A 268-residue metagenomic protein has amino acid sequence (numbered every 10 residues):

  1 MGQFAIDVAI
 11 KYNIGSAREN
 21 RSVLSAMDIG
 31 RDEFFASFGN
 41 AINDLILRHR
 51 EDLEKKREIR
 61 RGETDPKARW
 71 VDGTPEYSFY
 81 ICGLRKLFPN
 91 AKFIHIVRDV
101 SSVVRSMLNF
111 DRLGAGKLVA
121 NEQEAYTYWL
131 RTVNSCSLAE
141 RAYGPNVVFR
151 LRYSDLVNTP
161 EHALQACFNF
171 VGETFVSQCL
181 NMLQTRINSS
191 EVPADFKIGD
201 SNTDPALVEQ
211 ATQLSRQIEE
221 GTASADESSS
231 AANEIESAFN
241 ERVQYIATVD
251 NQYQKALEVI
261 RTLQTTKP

Functional and structural regions predicted by a protein language model:
M1-L53, R186-S190, T265: PAPS-dependent sulfotransferase catalytic core
Q3, S102, D155-N158, T185 (+1 more regions): Active-site micro-motifs of SAM-dependent methyltransferase domains
Q3-I6, S102-R105, N134, L138 (+2 more regions): Generic structural signal for well-ordered, non-membrane alpha-helices
I10-R18, E58-Q178: PAPS-dependent sulfotransferase catalytic domain
R21-S22, L118-N121, D195-N202: A general structural signal for short secondary-structure boundary/capping elements
A26, S37, A41-D52, K56-R60 (+11 more regions): Residues that form generic nucleotide/phosphate-binding pockets
F35, R50, D65, E227-N233: Coupling/switch/interface segments within P-loop NTPase motor domains and analogous charged loops in nucleic-acid
E140-R141, N169-P268: PAPS-dependent sulfotransferases, especially Golgi type II membrane carbohydrate sulfotransferases
